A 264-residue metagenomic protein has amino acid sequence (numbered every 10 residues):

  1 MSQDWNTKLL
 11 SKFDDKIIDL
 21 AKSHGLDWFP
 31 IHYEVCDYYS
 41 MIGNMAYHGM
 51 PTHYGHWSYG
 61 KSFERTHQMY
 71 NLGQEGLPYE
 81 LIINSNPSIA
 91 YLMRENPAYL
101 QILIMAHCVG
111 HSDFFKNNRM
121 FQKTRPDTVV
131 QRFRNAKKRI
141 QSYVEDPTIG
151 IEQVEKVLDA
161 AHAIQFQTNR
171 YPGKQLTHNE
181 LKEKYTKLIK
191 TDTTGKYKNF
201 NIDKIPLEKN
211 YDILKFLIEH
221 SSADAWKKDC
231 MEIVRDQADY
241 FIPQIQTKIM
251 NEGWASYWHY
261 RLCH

Functional and structural regions predicted by a protein language model:
S2-N6, N71-G73, L77, L81-L100 (+2 more regions): Aromatic/His-enriched, Gly/Pro-containing loop or helix-boundary segments that lie immediately adjacent to catalytic
K8, K156-H264: Pan-zinc metallopeptidase signature
K8-S88, D192-S221, A225: Auxiliary, metal-adjacent structural segments of Zn-dependent hydrolase domains
P30-E34, N118-M120, D229-V234, T247: Short coil/turn segments at secondary-structure boundaries
H67, P87-I104, I242-M250: Short pre-active-site segment immediately N-terminal to the catalytic Zn-binding motif
L103, S142, K204-L207: Acidic, low-complexity intrinsically disordered regions
H107: TRNA-recognition modules of translation machinery and tRNA-sensing kinases, especially anticodon-binding
G110-E180, A255-H264: Post-HExxH zinc-binding segment in Zn-dependent metallohydrolases
